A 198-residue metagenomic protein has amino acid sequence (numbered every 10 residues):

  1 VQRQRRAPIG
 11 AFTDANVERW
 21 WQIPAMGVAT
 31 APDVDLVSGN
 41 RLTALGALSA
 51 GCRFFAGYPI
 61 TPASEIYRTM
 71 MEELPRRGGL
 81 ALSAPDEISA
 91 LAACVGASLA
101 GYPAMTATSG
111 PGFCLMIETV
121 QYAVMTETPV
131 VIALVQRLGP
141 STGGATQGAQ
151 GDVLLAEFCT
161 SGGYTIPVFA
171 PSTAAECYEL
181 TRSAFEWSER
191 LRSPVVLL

Functional and structural regions predicted by a protein language model:
V1-Q2, M26: Accessible peptide chain termini
Q2-G10: Extreme N-terminal basic, low-complexity initiation segments that serve as generic localization/processing leaders
A15-V17: Short hydrophobic alpha-helical segments enriched in small aliphatic residues
R19-F158, T165, T173: Thiamine diphosphate
W20-A29, E73, R182, W187-L198: N-terminal start-of-domain structural block
Q147-V196: Conserved thiamine diphosphate
